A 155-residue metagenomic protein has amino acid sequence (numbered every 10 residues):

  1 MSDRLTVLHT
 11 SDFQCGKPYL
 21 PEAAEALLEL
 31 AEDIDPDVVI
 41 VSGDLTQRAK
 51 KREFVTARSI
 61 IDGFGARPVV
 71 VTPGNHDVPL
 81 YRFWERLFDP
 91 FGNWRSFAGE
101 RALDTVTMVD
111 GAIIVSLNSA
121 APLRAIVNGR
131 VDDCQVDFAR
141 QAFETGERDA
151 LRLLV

Functional and structural regions predicted by a protein language model:
M1-G63: N-terminal active-site segment of His-dependent metallophosphoesterases
L5-T6, V38, I113, A150-R152: Charged active-site motifs of nucleotide-sugar-dependent glycosyltransferases
T10-S11, V38-D44, P68-N75, N118 (+1 more regions): Active-site neighborhood of phospho(di)ester-bond hydrolases with catalytic His/Asp-centered motifs
V55-A150: Extended active-site neighborhood of metal-dependent phosphoesterases/phosphodiesterases
